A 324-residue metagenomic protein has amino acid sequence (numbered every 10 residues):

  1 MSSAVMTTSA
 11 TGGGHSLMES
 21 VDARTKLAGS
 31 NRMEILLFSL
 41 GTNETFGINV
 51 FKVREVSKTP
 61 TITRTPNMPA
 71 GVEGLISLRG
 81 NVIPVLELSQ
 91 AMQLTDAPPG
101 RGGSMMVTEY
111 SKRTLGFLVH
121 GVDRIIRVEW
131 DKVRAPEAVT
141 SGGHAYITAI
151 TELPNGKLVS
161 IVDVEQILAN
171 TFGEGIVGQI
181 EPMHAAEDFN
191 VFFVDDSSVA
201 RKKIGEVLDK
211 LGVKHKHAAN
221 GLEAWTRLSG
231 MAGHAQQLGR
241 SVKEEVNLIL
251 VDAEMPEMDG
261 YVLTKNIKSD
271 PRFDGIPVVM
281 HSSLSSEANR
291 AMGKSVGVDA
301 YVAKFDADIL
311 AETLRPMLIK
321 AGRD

Functional and structural regions predicted by a protein language model:
M1-N247, A253-V262, S269-P277, S283-S295 (+1 more regions): An acidic, low-aromatic, low-complexity terminal/linker signal
